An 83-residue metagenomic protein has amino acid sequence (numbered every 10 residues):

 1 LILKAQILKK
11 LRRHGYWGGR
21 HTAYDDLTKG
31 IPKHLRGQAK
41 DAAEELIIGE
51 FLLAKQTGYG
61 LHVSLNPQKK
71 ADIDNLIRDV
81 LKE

Functional and structural regions predicted by a protein language model:
L1-G18: Short alpha-helical segments that sit at the start of domains
W17-I31: Short acidic, hydrophobic short linear motifs in intrinsically disordered regions
I31, L65-P67: Short beta-strand-to-loop capping motifs
P32-I48: Short amphipathic alpha-helical interaction segments
I47-T57: A short, conserved structural fragment
Y59-L65: Minor-groove-contacting beta-hairpin "wing" of winged helix-turn-helix DNA-binding domains
Q68-E83: Short, amphipathic alpha-helical interaction segments positioned at domain boundaries
